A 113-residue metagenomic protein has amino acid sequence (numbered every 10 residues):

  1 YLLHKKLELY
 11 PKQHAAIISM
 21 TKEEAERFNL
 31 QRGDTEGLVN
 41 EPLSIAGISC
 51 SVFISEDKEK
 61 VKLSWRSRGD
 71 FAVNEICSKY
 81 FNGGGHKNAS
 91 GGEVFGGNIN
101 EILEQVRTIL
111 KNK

Functional and structural regions predicted by a protein language model:
Y1-Y80, G85-K113: Hydrophobic helix-and-loop "lid/oligomerization" segment in the mid-to-C-terminal part of catalytic domains
